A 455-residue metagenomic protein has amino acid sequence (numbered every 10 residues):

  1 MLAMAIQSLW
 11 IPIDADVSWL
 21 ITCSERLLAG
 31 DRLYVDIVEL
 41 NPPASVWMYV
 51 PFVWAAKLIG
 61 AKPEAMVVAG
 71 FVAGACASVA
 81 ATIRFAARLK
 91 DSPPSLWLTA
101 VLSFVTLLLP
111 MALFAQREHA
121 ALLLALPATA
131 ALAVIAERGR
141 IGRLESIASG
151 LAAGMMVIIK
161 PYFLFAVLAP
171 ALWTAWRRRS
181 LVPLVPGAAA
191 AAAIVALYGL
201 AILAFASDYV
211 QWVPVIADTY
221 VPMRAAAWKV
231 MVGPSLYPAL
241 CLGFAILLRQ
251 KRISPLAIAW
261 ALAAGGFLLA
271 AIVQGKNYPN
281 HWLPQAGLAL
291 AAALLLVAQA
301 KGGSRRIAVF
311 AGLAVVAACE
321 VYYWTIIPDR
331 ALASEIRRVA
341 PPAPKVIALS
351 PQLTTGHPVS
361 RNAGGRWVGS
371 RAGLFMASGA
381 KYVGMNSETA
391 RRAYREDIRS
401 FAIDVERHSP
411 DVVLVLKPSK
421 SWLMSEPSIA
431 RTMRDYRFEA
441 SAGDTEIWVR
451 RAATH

Functional and structural regions predicted by a protein language model:
L9-C23, Y34-F52, A61, A65 (+1 more regions): Extracytoplasmic catalytic/substrate-binding loops of multi-pass membrane glycan-assembly enzymes
L40, V167, R337-R391, F401-M424: Short periplasmic/luminal acceptor-recognition loop of GT-C membrane glycosyltransferases, typified by
V79-V105, L122-L123, R140, I258: Transmembrane-helix signature of polytopic, membrane-embedded enzymes that assemble or transfer cell-envelope glycans
A80-I83, P234-A257, A261-F267: Hydrophobic, aromatic-rich transmembrane alpha-helices and their immediate juxtamembrane boundary segments
A121-G139, E145-A153, A289-A292: Specific aromatic-rich, kink-prone transmembrane helix
L124, F165-A166, Q274-S304: Hydrophobic/aromatic-rich transmembrane helices and adjacent perimembrane loops
R143-P161, V167-L172, A192-A193, A264-V273: Membrane-interface alpha helices of multi-pass inner-membrane proteins
A166-A192, L247-K251, A291, Q299: Perimembrane helix-loop-helix junctions
